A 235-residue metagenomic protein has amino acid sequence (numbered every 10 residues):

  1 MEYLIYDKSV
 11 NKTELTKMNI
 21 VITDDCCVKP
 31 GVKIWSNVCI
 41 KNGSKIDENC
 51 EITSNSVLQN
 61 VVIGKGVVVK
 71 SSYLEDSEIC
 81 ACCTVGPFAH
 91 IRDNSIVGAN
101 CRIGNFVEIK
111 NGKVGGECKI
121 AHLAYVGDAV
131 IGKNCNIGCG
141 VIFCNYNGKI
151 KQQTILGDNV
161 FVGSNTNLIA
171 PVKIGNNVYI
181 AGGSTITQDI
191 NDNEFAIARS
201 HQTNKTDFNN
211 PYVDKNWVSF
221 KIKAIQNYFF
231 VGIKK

Functional and structural regions predicted by a protein language model:
M1-T84: Extended, small-residue-rich solenoid/repeat segments and analogous flexible loops that form exposed scaffolds
G43, K234-K235: Autoprocessing domains of the Hint superfamily
S54, V69-I233: Glycine-rich hexapeptide-repeat left-handed beta-helix
